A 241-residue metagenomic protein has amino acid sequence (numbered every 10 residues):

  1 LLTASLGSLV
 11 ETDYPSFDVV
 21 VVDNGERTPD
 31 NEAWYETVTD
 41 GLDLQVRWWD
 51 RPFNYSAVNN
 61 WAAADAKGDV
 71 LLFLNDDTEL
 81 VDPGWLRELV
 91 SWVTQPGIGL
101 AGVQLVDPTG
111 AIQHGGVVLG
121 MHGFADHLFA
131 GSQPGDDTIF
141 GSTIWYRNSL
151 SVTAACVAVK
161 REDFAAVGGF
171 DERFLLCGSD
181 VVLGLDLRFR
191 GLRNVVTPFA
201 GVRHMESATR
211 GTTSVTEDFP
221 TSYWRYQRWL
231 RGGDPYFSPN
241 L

Functional and structural regions predicted by a protein language model:
G7-S16: Short, acidic, metal-binding catalytic loop of nucleotide-sugar glycosyltransferases
S16-E26, Q45-D50: Short beta-strand/loop segment that forms part of the nucleotide-sugar
D23-W34, R51, E79: A conserved acidic beta->alpha catalytic loop
W49-A66: Glycine-rich, basic loop-to-helix element that forms the pyrophosphate-binding segment of sugar-nucleotide handling
L71: Short aromatic/hydrophobic "clamp" motif used to bind/position activated sugar donors
T78-H122: Conserved donor NDP-sugar-binding/catalytic core segment of glycosyltransferases
W85-L89, T143-G168, R173-R203: A short, conserved alpha-helix in the catalytic core of glycosyltransferases
T109, M121-N148, T153, A158 (+2 more regions): C-terminal, non-catalytic tails of nucleotide-sugar-dependent glycosyltransferases
